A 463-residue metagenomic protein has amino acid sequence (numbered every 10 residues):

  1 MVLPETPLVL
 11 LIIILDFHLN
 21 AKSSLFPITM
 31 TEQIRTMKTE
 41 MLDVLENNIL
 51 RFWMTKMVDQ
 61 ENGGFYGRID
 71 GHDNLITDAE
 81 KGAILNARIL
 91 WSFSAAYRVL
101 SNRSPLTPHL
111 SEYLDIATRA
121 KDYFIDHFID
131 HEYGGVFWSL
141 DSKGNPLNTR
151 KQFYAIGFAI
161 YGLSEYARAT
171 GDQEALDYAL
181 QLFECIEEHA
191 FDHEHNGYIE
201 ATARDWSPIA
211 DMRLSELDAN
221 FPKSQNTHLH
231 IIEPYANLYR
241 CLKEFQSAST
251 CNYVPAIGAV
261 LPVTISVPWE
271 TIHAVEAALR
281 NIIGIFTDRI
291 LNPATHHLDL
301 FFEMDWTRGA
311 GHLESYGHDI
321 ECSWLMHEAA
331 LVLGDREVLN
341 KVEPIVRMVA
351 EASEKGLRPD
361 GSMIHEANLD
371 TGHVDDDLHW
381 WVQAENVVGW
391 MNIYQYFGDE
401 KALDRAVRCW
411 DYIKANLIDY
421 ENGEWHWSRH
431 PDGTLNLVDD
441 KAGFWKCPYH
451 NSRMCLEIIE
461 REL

Functional and structural regions predicted by a protein language model:
V2-L10: Extreme N-terminal basic, low-complexity initiation segments that serve as generic localization/processing leaders
T6, N20-K22: Polybasic, lysine-rich low-complexity intrinsically disordered segments
L15-L19: Short hydrophobic targeting helices and cationic amphipathic motifs that mediate membrane/organellar targeting
S24-L463: Glycan-recognition and catalytic cores of secretory/periplasmic carbohydrate-active enzymes
